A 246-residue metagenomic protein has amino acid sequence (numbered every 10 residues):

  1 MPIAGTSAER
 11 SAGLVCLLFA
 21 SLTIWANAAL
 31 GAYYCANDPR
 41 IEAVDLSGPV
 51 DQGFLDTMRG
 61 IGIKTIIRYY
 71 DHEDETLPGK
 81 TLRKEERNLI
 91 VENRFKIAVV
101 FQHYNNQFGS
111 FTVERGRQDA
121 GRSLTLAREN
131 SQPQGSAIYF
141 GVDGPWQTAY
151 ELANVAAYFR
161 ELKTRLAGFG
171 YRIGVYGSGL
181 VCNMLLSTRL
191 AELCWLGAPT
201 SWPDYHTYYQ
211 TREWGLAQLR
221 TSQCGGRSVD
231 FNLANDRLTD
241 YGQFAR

Functional and structural regions predicted by a protein language model:
M1-V15: Bacterial N-terminal signal peptides that target proteins for export
L14-W25: Bacterial N-terminal signal peptides
A26-G31: Boundary at the C-terminal end of the N-terminal hydrophobic targeting segment
Y33-S47, L55, S187-R246: Functionally critical loop-and-helix segments that line ligand-binding/catalytic clefts of soluble enzyme domains
Y34-G53, R68-A156: Substrate-binding cleft of extracellular glycoside hydrolase catalytic domains
E151-I173: Short secondary-structure subsegments characteristic of cysteine-rich extracellular domains
F169-M184: Aromatic-lined carbohydrate-recognition surfaces of secreted/lumenal glycan-active proteins
